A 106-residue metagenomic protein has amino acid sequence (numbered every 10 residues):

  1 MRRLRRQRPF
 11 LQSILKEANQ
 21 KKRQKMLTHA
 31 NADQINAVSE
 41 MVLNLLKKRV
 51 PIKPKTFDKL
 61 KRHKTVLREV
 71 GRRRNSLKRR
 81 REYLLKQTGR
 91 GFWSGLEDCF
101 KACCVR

Functional and structural regions predicted by a protein language model:
M1-L84: Terminal export/targeting leaders at protein ends
L4-L11, R80-R106: Short, cationic, amphipathic peptide segments
